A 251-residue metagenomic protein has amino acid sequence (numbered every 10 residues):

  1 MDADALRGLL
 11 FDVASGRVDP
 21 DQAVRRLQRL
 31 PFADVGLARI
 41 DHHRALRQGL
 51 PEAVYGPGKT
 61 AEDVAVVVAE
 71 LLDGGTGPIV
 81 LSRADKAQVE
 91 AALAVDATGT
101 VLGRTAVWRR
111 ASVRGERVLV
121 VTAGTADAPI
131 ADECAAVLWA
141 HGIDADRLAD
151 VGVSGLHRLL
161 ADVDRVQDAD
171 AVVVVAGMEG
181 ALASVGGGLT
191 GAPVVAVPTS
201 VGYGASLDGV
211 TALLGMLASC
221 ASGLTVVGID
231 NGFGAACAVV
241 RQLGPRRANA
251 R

Functional and structural regions predicted by a protein language model:
M1-K86, E90-D96: Long amphipathic alpha-helical segments
V64, D127-D132, L156, A176-G186 (+2 more regions): Short glycine/serine/threonine-rich phosphate/pyrophosphate-binding segments that cradle anionic phosphate groups
L102, G186-G209: Short, acidic/small-residue loops that bind anionic groups at enzyme active sites
T105-V107, D144-R165, V210-T211, V227: Glycine-rich oxoanion-binding loops at beta->alpha junctions
G115-R158: Glycine-rich phosphate/diphosphate-binding loop of Rossmann-like nucleotide-binding domains
T122, D164-Q167, V201, A205-R251: C-terminal binding/interaction regions
D150-V175, G180-A181, V185, T190: N-terminal small/polar loop signature for handling phosphorylated ligands or for N-terminal nucleophile
